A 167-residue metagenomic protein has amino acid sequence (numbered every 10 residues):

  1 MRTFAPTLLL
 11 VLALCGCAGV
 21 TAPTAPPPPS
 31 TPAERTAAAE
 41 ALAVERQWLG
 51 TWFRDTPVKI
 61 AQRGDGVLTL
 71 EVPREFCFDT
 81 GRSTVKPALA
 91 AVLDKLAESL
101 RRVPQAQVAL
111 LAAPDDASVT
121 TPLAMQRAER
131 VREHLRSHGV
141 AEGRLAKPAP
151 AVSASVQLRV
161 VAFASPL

Functional and structural regions predicted by a protein language model:
M1-L8: Bacterial N-terminal signal peptides that target proteins for export
V11-E34: Bacterial Sec signal peptide processing site at the extreme N-terminus
T24, P32-F76: Post-signal-peptide N-terminal segment of Sec-exported extracytoplasmic proteins
A33-A39, F76-K86, D115-P122: Second-shell loop/turn segments in exported
W48-P57, D79-A112: Periplasmic peptidoglycan-binding/anchoring modules of Gram-negative envelope and division proteins
D55, R63-V67, E71-P73, V103-Q105 (+2 more regions): Extracytoplasmic
G64, V72-F76, R82, L89 (+4 more regions): A mature extracytoplasmic/lumenal domain signature
A113-L167: Periplasmic OmpA-like peptidoglycan-binding domain that tethers envelope proteins to the cell wall
